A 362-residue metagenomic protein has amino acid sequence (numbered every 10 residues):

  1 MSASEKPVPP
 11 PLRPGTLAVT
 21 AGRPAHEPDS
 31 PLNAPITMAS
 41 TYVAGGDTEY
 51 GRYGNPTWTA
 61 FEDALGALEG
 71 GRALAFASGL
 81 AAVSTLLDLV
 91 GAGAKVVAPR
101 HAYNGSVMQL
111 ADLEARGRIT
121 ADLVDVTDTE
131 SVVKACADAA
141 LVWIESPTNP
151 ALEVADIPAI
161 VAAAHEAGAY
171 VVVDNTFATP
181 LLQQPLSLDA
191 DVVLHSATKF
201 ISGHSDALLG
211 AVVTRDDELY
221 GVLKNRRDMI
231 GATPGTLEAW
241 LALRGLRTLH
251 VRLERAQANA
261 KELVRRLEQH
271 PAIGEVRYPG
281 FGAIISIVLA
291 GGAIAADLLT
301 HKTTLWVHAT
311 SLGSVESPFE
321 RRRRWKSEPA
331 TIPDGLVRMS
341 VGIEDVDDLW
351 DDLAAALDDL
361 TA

Functional and structural regions predicted by a protein language model:
S2-A3, R252, P318-A362: PLP-dependent enzyme catalytic core of the Aspartate aminotransferase-like
S2-P10, A73-H270, R277: Conserved PLP-enzyme active-site core in the AAT-like
S2-T37: Short conserved active-site loop signatures built around small residues
P35-L89, G105-E114: Conserved N-terminal alpha-helix of the aminotransferase class I/II PLP-enzyme fold
L223, A296-T304, D352-L357: Short amphipathic alpha-helices in soluble, non-transmembrane regions that often serve as interface/regulatory elements
I230-G231, K302-S311, A356-A362: A common structural junction motif
A242-V251, A283-A290, V337-G342: Short, well-ordered beta-strand elements within core beta-sheets of diverse protein domains
K261-T304, T310-S317, R323-T331: Conserved small-domain helix->loop->beta segment predominantly found in fold-type I
